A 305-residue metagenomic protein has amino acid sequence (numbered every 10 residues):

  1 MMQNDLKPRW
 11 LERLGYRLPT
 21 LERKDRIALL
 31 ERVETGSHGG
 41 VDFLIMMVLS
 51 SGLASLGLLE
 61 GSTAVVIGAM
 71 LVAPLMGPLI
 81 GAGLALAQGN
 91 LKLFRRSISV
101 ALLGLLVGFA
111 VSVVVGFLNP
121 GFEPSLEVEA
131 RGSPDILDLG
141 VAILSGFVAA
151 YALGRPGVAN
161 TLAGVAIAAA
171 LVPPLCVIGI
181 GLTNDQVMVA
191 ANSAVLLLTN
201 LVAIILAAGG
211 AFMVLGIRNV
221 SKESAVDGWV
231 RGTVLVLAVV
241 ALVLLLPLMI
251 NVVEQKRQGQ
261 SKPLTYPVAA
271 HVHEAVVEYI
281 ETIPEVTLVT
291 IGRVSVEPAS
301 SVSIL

Functional and structural regions predicted by a protein language model:
M2-G140, G146: Alpha-helical transmembrane segments and their membrane-interface boundaries that form or gate the permeation pathway
L86-A87, L175-V195, G210-V226: Transmembrane helix-loop junctions at the membrane interface of multipass transporters and ion channels
L102-S112, I167-G179, R231-V239: Small-residue-rich segments of transmembrane alpha-helices in multi-pass membrane proteins, especially helix faces
S112-G116, V177-N184, V240-I250: Hydrophobic alpha-helical transmembrane segments in multi-pass integral membrane proteins
S125-V202: Hydrophobic alpha-helical segments
V226-E254: Internal/C-terminal transmembrane anchor helices
V253-V276: Alpha-helical transmembrane signal-anchor/signal-peptide segments
T282-L305: Short edge beta-strands and adjacent turn/loop segments
